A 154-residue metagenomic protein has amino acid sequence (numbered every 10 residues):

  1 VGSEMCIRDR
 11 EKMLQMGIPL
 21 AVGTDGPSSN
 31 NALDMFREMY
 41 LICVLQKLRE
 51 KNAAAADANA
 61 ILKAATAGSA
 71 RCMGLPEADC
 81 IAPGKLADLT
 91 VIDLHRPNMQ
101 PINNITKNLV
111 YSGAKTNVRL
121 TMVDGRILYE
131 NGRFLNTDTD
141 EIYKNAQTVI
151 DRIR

Functional and structural regions predicted by a protein language model:
V1-I7: Short, small-residue-biased leader/transition segments that mark boundaries at the very start of proteins
G2, P19, V118: Conserved catalytic motifs of the protein kinase core domain
S3, S29-A32, N98-M99, Y129: Flexible loop/turn segments at secondary-structure boundaries
R8-E11, T106: Charged helix-capping and loop-helix junction motifs
E11-R96, S112-A114: His/Asp/Glu-enriched, well-ordered alpha-helical/loop segment that forms or immediately abuts the divalent-metal
K63-R154: Active-site microenvironment of metallo-dependent hydrolases
